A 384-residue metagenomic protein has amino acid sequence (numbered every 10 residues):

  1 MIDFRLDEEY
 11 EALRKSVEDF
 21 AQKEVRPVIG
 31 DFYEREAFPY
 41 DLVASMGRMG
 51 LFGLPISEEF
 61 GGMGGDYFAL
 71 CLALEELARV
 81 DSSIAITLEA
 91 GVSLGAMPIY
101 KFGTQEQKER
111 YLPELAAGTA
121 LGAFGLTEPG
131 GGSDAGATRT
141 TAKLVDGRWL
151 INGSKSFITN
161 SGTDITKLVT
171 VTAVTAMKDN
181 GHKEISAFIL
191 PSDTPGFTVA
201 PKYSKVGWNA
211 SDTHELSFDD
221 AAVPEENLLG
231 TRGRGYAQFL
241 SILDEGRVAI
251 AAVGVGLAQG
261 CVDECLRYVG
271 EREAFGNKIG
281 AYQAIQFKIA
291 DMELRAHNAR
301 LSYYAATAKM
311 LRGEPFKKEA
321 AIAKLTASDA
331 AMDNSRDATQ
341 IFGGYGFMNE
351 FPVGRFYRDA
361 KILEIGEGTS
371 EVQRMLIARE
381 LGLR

Functional and structural regions predicted by a protein language model:
M1-A90, F102-Q107, E114-G118, G132-A135 (+3 more regions): Alpha-helical interface subdomain recognition
G50, L74-A78, A173-V174, L190-P195 (+1 more regions): Short Ser/Thr-interspersed hydrophobic loop/turn segments at strand-loop and sheet-helix junctions that line or gate
L88, G130-S133, T159-D164, M177-D179 (+1 more regions): Short Gly/Pro-enriched turn/cap motifs at secondary-structure boundaries
A96-F102, F124, G136, T141: Flexible, glycine-rich active-site loops centered on histidine and acidic residues that chelate a metal or position
G118-L126, V171: A short, Trp-centered hydrophobic/proline-enriched beta-strand micro-motif
A137, D193-A222: Flexible, small-/acidic-enriched active-site or ligand-binding loops
R148, N152-T198: A short core secondary-structure module
D219-A237: Long, acidic (Asp/Glu-rich), low-complexity accessory segments flanking structured domains
